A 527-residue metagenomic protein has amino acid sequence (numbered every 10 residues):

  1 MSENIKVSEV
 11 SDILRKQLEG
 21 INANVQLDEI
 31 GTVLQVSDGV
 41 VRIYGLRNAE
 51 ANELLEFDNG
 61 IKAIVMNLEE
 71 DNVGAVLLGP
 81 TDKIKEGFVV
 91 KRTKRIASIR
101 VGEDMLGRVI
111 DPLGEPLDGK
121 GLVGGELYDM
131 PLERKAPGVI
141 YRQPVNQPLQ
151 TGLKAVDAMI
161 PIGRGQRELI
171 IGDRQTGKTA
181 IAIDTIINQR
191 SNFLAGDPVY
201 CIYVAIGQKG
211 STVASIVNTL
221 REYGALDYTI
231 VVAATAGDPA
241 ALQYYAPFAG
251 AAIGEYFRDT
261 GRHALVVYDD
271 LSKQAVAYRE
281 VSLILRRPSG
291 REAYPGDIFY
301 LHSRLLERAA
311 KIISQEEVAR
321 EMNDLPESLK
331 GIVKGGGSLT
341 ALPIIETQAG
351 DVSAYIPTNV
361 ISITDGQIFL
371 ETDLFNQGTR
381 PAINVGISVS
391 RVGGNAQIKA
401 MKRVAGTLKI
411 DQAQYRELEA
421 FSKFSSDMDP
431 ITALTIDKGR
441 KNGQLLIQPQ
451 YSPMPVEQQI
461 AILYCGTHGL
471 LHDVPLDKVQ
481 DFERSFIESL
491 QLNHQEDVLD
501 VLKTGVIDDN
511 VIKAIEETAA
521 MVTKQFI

Functional and structural regions predicted by a protein language model:
S2-Q17, A23-Q26, T32-L149: Acidic-enriched and Gly/Ser
I13-I21, T93, G152-V156, G250 (+2 more regions): Phosphate-interacting basic helix/loop segments used at nucleotide- and nucleic-acid interfaces
F88-V90, A97, V101-D104, L117-R167 (+5 more regions): P-loop NTPase nucleotide-binding/switch module
R164-S215, D270: Walker A/P-loop NTP-binding active-site region of P-loop NTPases, recognizing the glycine-rich GxxxxGKT/S
P198-Y200, D227-I230, G261-L265, G336-A341: Loop/turn-to-beta-strand initiation segments
V199, K209-I253, L283-P295, H302-E307 (+1 more regions): Nucleotide-state-sensitive switch-loop elements of NTP-binding domains
Q243-Y278, K330-G331: Phosphate-binding/switch loop-helix module in NTP-utilizing enzymes
Y256, K273, E280-I527: Conserved catalytic/coupling modules of large nucleotide/cofactor-utilizing molecular machines
